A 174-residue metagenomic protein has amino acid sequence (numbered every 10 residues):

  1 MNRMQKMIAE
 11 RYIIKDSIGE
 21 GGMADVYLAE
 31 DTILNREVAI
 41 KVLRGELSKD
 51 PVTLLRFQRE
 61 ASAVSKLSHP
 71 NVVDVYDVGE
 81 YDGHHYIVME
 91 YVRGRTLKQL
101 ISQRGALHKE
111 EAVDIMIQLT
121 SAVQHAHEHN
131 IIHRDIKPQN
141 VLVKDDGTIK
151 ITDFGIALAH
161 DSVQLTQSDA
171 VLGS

Functional and structural regions predicted by a protein language model:
I14-G21, V26: Protein kinase glycine-rich loop
E30-E37: Conserved N-lobe loop of protein kinases adjacent to the ATP-binding glycine-rich P-loop
R44-K66: AlphaC helix of the eukaryotic protein kinase fold
V78: Activation-segment/catalytic-loop signature of the eukaryotic protein kinase fold
D82-T96, L100: Conserved short submotifs of the Hanks-type protein kinase catalytic core that shape the nucleotide-binding pocket
I115-M116: Activation segment signature within eukaryotic-like protein kinase domains
L119-I131: Protein kinase catalytic-loop region centered on the HRD/HxD motif
